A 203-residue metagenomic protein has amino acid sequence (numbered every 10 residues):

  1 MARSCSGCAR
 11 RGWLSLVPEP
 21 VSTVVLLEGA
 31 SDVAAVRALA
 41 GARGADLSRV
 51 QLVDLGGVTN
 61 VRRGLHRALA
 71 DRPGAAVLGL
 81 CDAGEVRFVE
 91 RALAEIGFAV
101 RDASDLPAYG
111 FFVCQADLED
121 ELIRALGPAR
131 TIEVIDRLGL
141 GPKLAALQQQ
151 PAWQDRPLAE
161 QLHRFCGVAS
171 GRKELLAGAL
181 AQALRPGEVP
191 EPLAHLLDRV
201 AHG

Functional and structural regions predicted by a protein language model:
M1-G203: Acidic, divalent-metal-binding catalytic cores of TOPRIM and closely related two-metal-ion phosphodiester/pyrophosphate
